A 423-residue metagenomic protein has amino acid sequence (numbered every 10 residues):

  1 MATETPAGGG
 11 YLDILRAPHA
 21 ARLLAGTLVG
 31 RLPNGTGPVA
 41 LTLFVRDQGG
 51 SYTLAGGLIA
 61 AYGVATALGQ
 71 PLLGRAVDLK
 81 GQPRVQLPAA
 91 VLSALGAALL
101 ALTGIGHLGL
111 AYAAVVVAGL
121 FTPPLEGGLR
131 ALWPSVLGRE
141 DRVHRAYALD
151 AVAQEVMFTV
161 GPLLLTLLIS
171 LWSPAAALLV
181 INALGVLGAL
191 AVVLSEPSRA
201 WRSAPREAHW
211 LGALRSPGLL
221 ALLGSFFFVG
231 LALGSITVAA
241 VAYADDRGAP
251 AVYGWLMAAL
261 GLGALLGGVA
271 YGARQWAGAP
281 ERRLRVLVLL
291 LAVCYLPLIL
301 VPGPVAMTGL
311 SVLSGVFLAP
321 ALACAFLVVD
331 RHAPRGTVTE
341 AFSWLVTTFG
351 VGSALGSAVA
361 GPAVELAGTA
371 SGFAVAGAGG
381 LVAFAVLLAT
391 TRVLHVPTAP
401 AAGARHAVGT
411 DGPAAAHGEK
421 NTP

Functional and structural regions predicted by a protein language model:
P6-A65, A213-A258: Helix-loop boundary and gating motifs at the non-cytosolic
L28, L108-L125, F227, M307-P320: Hydrophobic core of transmembrane alpha-helices in multi-pass small-molecule transporters, especially MFS/SLC-type
L68-Q82, I169, L266-P280, V364: Helix-to-loop junctions at the C-terminal end of transmembrane segments in multipass secondary transporters
V91-G106, L290-P302: C-terminal ends and interior cores of transmembrane alpha-helices in multi-pass membrane transporters/permeases
A114-V156: Cytoplasmic helix-loop-helix junction between adjacent transmembrane helices in 12-TM secondary transporters
P123-L137, A240, P320-A333: Intracellular juxtamembrane helix-capping segments at the cytosolic ends of symmetry-related transmembrane helices
E281-A325: C-terminal transmembrane helical hairpin of 12-TM major facilitator-type secondary transporters
G336-T369: A late C-terminal transmembrane helix in Major Facilitator Superfamily
